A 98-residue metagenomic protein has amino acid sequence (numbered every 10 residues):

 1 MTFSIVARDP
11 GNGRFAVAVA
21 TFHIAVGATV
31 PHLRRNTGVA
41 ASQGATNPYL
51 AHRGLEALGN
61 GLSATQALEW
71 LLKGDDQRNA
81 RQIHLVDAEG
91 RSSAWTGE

Functional and structural regions predicted by a protein language model:
M1-E98: N-terminal nucleophile
